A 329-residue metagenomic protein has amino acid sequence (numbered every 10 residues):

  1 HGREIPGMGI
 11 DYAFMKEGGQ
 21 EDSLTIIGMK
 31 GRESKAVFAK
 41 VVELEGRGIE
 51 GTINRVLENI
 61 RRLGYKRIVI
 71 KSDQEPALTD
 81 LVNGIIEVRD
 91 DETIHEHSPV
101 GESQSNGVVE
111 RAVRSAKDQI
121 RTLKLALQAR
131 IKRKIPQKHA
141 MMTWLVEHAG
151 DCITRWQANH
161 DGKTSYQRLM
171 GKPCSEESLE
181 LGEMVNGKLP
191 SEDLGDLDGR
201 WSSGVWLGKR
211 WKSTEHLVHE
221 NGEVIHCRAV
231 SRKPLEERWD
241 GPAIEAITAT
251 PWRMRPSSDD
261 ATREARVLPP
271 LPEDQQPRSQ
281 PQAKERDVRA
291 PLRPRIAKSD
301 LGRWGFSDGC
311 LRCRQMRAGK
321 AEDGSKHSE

Functional and structural regions predicted by a protein language model:
H1-E329: Nucleic-acid-interacting cores, centered on viral/eukaryotic replication and modification enzymes
